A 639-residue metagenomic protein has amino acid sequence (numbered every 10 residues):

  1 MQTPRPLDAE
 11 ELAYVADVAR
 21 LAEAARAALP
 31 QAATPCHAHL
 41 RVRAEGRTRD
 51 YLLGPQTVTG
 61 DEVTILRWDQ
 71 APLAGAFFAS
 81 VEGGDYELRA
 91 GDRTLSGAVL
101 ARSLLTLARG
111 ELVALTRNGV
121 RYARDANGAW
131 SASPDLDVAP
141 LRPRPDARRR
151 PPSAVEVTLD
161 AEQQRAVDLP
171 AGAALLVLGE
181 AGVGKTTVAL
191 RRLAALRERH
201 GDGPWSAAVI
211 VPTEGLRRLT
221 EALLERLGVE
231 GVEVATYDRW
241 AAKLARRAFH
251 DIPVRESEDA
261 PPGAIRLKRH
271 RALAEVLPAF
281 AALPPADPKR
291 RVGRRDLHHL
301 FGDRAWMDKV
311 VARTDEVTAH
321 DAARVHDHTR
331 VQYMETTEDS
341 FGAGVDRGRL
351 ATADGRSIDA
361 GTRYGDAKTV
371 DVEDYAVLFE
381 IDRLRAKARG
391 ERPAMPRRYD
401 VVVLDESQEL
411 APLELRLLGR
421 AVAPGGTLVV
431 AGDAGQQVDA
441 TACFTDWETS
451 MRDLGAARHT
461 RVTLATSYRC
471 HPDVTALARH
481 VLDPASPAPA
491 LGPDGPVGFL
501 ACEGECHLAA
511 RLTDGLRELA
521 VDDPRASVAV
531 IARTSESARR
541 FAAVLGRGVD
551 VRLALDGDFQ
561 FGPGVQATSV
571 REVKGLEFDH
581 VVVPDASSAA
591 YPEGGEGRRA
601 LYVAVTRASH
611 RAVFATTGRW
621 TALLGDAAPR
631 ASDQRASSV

Functional and structural regions predicted by a protein language model:
M1-E156, D160, Q164-R165, P393 (+1 more regions): Extended, charged low-complexity regulatory segments
L7, R144, R148, V209 (+6 more regions): Generic alpha-helical structural element
C36-V42, Y375-D382, I531: Short, hydrophobic/proline-enriched secondary-structure or compact coil segments at domain edges
H39-R41, A114, L176, V430 (+1 more regions): A structural signal for short, well-ordered beta-strand segments and their strand-loop junctions that often border
R102, A108-L115, V120, R124-V254 (+4 more regions): P-loop NTPase Walker
P151, V155, K185-A189, V370-V377 (+2 more regions): Phosphate/oxyanion-binding active-site loops and adjacent basic polyanion-contact surfaces
A194-L404, Q408-R420, G426, G435: Alpha-helical nucleic-acid-binding subdomain of P-loop helicases immediately C-terminal to the Walker A/P-loop
W205, E214-R218, A222, R226-A242 (+3 more regions): Conserved helicase motor core of SF1/SF2 NTP-dependent helicases
